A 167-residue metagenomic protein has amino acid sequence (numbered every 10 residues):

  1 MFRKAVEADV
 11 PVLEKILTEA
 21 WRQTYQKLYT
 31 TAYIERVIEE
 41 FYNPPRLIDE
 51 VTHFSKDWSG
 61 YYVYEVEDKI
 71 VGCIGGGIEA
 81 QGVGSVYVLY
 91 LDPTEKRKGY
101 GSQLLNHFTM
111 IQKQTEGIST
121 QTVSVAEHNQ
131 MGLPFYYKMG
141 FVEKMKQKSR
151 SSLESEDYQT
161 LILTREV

Functional and structural regions predicted by a protein language model:
K4-A8, K15-T94, L105-Q114, K146-S149 (+1 more regions): Acetyl-CoA-dependent GNAT
A5-P11, I118-V123: Short, charged low-complexity linear motifs
E95-G99: Glycine-rich phosphate-binding loop
S102: Residues forming the Rossmann-fold NAD(P)(H) cofactor-binding site
S119-L133, Y137-V167: C-terminal "cap" of GNAT-fold acetyltransferases
